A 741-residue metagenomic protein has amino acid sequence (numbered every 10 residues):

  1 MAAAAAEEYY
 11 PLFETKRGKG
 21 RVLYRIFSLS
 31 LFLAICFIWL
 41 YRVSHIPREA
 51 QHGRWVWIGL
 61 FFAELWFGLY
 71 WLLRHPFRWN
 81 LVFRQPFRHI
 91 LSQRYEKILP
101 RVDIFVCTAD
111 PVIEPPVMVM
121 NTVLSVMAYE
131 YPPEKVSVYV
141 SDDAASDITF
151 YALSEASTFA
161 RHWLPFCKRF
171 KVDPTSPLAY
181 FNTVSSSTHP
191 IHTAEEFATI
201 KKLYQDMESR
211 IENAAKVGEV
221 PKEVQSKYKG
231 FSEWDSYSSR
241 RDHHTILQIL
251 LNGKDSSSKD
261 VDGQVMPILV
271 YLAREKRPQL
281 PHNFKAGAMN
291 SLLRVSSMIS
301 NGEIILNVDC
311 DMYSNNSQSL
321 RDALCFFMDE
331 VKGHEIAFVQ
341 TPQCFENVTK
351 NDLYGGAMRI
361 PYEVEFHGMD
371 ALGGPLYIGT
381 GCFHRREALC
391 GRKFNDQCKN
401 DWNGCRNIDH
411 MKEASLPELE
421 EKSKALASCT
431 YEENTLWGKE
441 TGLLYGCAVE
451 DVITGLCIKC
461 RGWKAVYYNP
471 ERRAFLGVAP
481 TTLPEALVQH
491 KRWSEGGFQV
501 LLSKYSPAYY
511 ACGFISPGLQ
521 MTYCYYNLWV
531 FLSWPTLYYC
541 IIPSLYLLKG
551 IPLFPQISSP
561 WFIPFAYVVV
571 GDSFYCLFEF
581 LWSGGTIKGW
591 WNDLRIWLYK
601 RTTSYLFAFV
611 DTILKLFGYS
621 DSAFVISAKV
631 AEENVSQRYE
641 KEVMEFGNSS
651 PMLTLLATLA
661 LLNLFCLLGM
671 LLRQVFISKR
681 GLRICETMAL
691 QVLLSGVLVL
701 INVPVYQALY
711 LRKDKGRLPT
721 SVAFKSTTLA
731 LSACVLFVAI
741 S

Functional and structural regions predicted by a protein language model:
M1-A465, F475-G477, L487, S494-S741: Glycosyltransferases that elongate glycans
Y468: Enzymatic toxin/effector payload domains
T481-Q489: Carboxylate/His-rich catalytic cores and anion/metal-binding grooves
